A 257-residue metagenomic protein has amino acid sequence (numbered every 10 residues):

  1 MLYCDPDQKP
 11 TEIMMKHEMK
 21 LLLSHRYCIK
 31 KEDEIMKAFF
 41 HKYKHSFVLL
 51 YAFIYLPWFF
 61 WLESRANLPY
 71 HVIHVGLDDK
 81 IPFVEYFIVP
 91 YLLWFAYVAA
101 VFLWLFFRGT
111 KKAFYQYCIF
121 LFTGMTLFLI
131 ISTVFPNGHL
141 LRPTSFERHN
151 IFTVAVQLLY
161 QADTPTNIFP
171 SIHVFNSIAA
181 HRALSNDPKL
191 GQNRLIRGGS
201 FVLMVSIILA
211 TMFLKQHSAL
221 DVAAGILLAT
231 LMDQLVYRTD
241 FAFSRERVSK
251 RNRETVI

Functional and structural regions predicted by a protein language model:
L2, Q8-K31, R247-I257: Short, intrinsically disordered terminal tails adjacent to the first/last structured region
L21-A99, E147, V156, T255-I257: N-terminal transmembrane-helix/juxtamembrane module of multi-pass inner/ER membrane proteins
L56-W58, M125-I131, V202-M212: Aromatic-anchored segments of alpha-helical transmembrane domains
E63-L77, F107-G191, L195, F243-I257: Membrane-interface loops
L93, F175, A219, A223: Active-site His/Glu-centered metal-binding helix of metallohydrolases
Y97-F102, A179-R182, L203-A210: Hydrophobic, membrane-inserted alpha-helices
F146, P165-I168, S206-M232: Interfacial helix-loop-helix junctions of multi-pass membrane proteins
S218, A224-I257: C-terminal membrane module of polytopic membrane proteins
